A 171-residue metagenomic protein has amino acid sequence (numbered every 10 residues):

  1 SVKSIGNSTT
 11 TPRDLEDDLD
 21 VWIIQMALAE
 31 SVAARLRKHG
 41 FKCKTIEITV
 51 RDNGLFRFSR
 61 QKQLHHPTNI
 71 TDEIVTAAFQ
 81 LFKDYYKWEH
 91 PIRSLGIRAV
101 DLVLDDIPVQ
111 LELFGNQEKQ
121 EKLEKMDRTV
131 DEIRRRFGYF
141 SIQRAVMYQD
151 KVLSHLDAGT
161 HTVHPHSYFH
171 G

Functional and structural regions predicted by a protein language model:
S1-P91: DNA-contacting surface of Y-family translesion DNA polymerases
P67-G171: Acidic, metal-coordinating catalytic segment for phosphate/diphosphate chemistry, firing primarily on the Nudix
